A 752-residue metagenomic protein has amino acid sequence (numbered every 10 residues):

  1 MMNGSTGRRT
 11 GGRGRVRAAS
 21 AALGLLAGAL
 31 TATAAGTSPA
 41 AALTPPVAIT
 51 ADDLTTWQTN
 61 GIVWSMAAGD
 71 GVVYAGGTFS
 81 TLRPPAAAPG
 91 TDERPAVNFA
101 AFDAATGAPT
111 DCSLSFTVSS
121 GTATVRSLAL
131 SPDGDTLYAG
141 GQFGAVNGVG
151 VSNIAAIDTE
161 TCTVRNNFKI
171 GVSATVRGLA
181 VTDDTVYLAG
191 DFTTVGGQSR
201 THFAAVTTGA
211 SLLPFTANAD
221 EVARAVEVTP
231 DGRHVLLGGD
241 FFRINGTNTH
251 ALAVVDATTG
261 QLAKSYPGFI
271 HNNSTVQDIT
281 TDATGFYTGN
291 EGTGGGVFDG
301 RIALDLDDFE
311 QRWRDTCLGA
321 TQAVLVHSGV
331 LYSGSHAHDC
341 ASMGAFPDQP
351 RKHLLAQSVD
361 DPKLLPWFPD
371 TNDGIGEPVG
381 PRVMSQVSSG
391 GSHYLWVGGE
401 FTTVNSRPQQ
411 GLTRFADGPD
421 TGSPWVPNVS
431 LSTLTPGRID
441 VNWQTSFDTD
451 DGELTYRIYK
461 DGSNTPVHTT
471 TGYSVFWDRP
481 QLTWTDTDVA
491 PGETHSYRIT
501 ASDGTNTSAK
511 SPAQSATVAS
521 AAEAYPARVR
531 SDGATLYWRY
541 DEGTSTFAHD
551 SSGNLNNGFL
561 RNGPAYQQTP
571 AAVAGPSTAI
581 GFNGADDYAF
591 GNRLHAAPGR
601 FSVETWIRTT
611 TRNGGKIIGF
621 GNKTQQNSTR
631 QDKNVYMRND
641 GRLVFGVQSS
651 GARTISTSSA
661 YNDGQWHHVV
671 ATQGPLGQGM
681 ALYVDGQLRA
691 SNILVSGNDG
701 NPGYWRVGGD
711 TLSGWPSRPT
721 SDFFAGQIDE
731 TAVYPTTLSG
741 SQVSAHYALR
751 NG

Functional and structural regions predicted by a protein language model:
M2-S5, R15-S20, T31-A522, R528-A534 (+5 more regions): Extracytoplasmic surface signature
T91, T535, T544-T546, A585-V644 (+5 more regions): Extracellular glycan-recognition modules
T445-D450, D503, T544-S551, T609-T611: Extracellular acidic, Ser/Thr/Pro-rich low-complexity tracts
Y459, G581, G646-Q648, Y683: A general beta-strand register signal
A516-A585, A690, G700, S744-G752: Extracytoplasmic low-complexity segments
A522-V529, G581-F601, R653-A660, P719: Short surface loop/edge beta-strand patches of beta-sandwich-type extracellular domains that form ligand-contact sites
F645-H668, R718: Short, aromatic/His-centered strand-loop micro-motif at the edge of beta-sheets
N692-Q727: Flexible glycan-contacting loops in extracellular carbohydrate-active proteins
